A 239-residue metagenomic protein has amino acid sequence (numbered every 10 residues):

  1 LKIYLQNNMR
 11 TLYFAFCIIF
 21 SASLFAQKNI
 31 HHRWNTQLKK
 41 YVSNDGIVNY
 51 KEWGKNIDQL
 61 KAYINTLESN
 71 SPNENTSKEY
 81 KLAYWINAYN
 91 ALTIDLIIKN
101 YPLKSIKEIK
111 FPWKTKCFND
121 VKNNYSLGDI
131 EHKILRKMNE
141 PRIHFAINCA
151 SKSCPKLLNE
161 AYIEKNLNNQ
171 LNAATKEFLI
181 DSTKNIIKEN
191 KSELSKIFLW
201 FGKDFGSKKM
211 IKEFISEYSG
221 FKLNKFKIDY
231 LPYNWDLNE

Functional and structural regions predicted by a protein language model:
L1-N29: Bacterial Sec-dependent N-terminal signal peptides
K28-E239: Interaction/scaffold regions that mediate signaling and macromolecular assembly across diverse proteins
